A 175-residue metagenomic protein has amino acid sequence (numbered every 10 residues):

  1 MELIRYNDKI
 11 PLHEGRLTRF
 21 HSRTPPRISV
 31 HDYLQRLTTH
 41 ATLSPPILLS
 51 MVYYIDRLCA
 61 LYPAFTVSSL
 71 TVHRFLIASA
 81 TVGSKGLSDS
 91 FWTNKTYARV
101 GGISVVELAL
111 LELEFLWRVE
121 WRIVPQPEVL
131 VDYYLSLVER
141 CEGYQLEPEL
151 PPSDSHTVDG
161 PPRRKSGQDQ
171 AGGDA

Functional and structural regions predicted by a protein language model:
M1-P46, R57-A64, E128-A175: Acidic, Ser/Thr/Pro-rich regulatory low-complexity segments at or just upstream of the first helical elements of major
T24-I28, A41-P45, L49-V52, S69 (+2 more regions): Generic alpha-helical scaffold signal
Q35-R36, L49-R57, H73-K85: Contiguous, well-ordered alpha-helical segments that form the cores/surfaces of helical PPI scaffolds
Y54, L58-L61, V82, G86 (+2 more regions): Mid-sequence acidic-hydrophobic segments that form the walls of catalytic/ligand-binding cavities or oligomerization
F65-L70, G86-G101: Short conserved catalytic/interaction loops centered on acidic-Pro-aromatic/His motifs
L70-G83, G102-E107, E114: Hydrophobic alpha-helical segments of small multi-pass membrane proteins
L87-F91, I123, Q145: Short amphipathic alpha-helical interaction/hinge segments
W92-V138: Channel- or pocket-lining gating/hinge segments that regulate access to a cavity or pore
